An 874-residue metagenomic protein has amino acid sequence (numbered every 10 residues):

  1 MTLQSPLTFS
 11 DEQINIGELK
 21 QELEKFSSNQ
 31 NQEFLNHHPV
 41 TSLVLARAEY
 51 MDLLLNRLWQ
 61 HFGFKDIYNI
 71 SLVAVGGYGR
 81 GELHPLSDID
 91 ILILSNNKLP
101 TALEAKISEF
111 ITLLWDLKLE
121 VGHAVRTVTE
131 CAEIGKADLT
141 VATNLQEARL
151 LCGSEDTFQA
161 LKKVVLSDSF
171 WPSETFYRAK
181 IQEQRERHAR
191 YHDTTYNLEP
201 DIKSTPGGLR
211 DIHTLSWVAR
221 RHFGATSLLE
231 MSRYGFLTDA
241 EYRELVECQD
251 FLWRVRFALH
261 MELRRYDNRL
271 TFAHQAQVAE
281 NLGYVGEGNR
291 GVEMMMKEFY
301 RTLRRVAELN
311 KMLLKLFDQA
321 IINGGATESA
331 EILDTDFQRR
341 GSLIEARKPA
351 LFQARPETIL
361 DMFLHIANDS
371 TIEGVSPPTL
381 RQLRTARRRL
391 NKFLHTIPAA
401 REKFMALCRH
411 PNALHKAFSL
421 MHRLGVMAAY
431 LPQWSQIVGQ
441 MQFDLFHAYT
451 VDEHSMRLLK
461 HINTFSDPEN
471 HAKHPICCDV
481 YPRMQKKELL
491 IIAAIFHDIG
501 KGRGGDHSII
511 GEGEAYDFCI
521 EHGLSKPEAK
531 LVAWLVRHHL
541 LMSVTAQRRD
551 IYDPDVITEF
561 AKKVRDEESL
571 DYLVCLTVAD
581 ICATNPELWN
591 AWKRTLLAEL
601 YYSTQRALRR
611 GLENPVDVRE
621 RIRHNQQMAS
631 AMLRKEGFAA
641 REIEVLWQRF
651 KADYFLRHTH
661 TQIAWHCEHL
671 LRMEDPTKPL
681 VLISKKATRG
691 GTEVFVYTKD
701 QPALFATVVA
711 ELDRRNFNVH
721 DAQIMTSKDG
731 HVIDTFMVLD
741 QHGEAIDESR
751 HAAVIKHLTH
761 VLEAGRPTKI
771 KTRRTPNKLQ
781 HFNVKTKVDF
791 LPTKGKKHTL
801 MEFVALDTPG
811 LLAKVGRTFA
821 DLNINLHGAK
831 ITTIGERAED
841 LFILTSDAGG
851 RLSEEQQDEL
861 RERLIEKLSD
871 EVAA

Functional and structural regions predicted by a protein language model:
M1-V75, G81-L83, S87-H447, Y516: Non-catalytic interface/linker regions that flank or bridge core catalytic/transmembrane domains
A48-F62, R457-N470, L712, F819-D821: A short, contiguous, amphipathic alpha-helix enriched in charged residues
Q60, F64, T464-D479, D498-K501 (+4 more regions): Conserved helix-loop functional segments at active or binding sites
G81-K106, R233, L245-E247, T450-V451 (+2 more regions): Divalent metal-dependent catalytic cores for phosphoryl transfer on phosphate-bearing substrates
P100, L151, L166-E174, L198 (+29 more regions): Hydrophobic alpha-helical scaffolding
F251-L252, Q277, R290-I344, K416 (+3 more regions): Regulatory modules associated with amino-acid/nitrogen control
T396-A493, G502-S508, G513-D517, K530-A533 (+4 more regions): Long, K/E/R/D-enriched contiguous segments that form extended
